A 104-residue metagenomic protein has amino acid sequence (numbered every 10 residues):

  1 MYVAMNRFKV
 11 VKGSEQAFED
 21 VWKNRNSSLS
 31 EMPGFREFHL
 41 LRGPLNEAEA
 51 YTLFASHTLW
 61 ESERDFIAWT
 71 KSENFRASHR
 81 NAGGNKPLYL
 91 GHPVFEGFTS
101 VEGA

Functional and structural regions predicted by a protein language model:
Y2, A50-T52: Residue-level preference for beta-strand/loop junctions
V3-F8: Active-site-flanking beta-strand signature of metal-NTP-handling nucleotidyl enzymes and homologous cyclase-like
K9, L41, H57-L59: Short hydrophobic/aromatic beta-strand micro-patches that form the beta-sheet surface supporting nucleotide- or nucleic
V10-F18: Short, surface-exposed ligand-recognition loops at beta-strand->loop->(often short) alpha-helix junctions that present
W22, N26: Short amphipathic alpha-helical/adjacent loop interface patches that line ligand and macromolecule-binding sites
S27-R36, Y51, L59-E96: An amphipathic, aromatic/His-enriched active-site/gating alpha helix that lines ligand/cofactor pockets
L41, E96-G103: Flexible, low-complexity linkers/stalks enriched in Thr/Pro that connect modular domains
P44-A50: Acidic pyrophosphate-coordinating catalytic loop
